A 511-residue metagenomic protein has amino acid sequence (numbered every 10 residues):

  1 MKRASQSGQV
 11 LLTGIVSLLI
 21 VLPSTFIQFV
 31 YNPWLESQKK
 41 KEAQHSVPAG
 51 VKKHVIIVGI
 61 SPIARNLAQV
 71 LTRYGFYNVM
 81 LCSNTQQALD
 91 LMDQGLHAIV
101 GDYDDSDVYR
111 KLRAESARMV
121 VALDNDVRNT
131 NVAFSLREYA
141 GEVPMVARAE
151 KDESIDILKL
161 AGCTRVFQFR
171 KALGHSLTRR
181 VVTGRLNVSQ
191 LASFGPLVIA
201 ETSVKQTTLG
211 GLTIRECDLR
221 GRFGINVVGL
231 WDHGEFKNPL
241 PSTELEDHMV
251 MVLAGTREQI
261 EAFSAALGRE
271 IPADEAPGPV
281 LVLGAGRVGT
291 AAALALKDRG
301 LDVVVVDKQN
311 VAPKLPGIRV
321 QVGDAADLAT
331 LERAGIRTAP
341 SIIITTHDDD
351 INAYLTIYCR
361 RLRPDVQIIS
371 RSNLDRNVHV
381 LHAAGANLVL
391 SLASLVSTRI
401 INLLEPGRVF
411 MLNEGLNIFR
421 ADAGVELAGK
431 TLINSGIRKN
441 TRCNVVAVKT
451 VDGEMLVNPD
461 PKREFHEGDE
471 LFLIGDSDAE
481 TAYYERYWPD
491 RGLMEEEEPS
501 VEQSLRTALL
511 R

Functional and structural regions predicted by a protein language model:
M1-R511: Cytosolic regulatory regions of ion transport systems
